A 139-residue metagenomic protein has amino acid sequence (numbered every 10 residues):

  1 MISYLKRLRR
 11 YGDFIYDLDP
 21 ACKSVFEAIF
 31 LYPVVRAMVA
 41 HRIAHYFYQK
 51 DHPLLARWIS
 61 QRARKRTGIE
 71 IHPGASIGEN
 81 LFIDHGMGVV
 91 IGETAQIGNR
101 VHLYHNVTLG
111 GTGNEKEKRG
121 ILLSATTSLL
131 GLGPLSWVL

Functional and structural regions predicted by a protein language model:
M1-T67: Terminal amphipathic alpha-helical/low-complexity segments used for targeting or macromolecular assembly
T67, H72-P73, G78-E79, D84-E93 (+6 more regions): Left-handed beta-helix
E115-K116: Glycine-rich phosphate/ribose-binding loops and adjacent secondary-structure elements that form binding surfaces
